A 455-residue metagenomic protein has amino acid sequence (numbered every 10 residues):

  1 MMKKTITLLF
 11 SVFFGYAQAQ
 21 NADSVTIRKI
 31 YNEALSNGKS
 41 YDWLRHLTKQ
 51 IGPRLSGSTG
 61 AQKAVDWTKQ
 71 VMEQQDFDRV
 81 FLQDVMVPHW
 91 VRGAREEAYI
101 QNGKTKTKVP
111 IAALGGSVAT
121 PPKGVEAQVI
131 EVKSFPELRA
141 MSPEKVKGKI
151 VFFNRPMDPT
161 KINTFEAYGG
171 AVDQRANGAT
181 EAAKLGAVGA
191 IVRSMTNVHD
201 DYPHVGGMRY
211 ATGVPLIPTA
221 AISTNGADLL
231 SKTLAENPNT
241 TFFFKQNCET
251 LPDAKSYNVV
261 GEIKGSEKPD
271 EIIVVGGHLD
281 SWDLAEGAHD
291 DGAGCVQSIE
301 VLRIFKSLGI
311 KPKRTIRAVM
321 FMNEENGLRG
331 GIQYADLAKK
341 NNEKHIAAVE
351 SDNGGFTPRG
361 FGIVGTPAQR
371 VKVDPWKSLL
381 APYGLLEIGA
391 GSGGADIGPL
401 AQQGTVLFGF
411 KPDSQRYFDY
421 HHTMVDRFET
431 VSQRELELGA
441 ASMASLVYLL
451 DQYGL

Functional and structural regions predicted by a protein language model:
M1-A22: Bacterial Sec-dependent N-terminal signal peptides
D23-T26, Q101-G103, I111, G116-P143 (+2 more regions): Soluble metallo-hydrolase cores and metallopeptidase-like ectodomains found primarily in the secretory/periplasmic
S24-S58, Y202-G207, D280, V349-F356 (+1 more regions): N-terminal capping segment at the start of a domain
I27-L35, K49-T59, E96, G116 (+8 more regions): Second-shell loop/turn segments in exported
R45, K49-I150, N154-K161: Noncatalytic luminal/extracellular "stalk/propeptide" segments of secretory-pathway proteins
S134-N197: A conserved hydrophobic secondary-structure block that centers on an alpha-helix together with its immediately flanking
N177, K255-N258, S281-K372, L455: Acidic/histidine-rich catalytic neighborhood of metal-dependent amide-processing enzymes
A183, G189, R193-S194, R209-T212 (+2 more regions): Active-site-adjacent substrate-binding region of metalloamidase/peptidase-like peptide-processing proteins
